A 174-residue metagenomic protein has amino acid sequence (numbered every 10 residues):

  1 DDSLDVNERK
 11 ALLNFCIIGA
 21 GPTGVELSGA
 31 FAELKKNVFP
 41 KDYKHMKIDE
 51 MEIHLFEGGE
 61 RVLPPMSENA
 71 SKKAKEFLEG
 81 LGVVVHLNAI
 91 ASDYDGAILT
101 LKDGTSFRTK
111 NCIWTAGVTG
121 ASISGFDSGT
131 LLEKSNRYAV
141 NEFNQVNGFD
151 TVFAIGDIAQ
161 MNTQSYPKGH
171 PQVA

Functional and structural regions predicted by a protein language model:
D1-I18, T23, I113: FAD-binding core/adjacent interface of flavoenzyme oxidoreductases
D1-L4, I98, S106-A174: FAD-site-proximal beta/loop scaffold in flavoenzymes
A11-F15, A30-A89: Rossmann-like dinucleotide-binding cores of NAD(P)H-dependent redox enzymes
I18, V25, F56, I155-G156: Active-site flanking residues adjacent to catalytic metal/cofactor-binding acidic residues
P22-L27, F31: Mid-domain beta-loop-alpha active-site segment that forms a flexible, acidic cofactor/metal-binding surface
T23, R61, T119: Conserved Rossmann-like nucleotide-cofactor binding loop
L87-I98: A conserved short coil-to-beta-strand element within the FAD-binding core of flavoproteins
A91, L101-S106: A structured beta-alpha segment of the ubiquitous adenosine-cofactor-binding alpha/beta core
